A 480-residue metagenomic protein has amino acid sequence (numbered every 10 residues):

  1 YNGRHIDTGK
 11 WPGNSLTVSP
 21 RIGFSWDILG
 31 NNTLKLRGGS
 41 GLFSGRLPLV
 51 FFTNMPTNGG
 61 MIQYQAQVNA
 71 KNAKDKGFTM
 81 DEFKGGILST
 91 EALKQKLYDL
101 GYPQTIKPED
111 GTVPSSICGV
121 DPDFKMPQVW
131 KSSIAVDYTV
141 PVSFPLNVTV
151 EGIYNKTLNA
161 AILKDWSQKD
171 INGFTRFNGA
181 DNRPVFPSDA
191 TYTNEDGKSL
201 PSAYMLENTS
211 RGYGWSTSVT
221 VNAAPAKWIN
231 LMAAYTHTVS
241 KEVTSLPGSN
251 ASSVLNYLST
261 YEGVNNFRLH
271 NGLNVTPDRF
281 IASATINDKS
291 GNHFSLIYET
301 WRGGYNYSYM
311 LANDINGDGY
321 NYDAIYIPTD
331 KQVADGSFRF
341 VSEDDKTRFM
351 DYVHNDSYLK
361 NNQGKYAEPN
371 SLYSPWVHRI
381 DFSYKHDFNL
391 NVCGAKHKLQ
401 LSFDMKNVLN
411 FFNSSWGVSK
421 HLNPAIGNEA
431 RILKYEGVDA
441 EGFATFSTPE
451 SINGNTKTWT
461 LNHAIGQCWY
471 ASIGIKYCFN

Functional and structural regions predicted by a protein language model:
Y1, G38-L42, V150-Y154, A233-H237 (+4 more regions): Transmembrane beta-barrel strands of outer-membrane/channel proteins
N2-M205, P375, C393, P449-N453: Solvent-exposed loop/turn elements at secondary-structure boundaries
N14-V18, Q128-W130, Y213-W215, T276-F280 (+3 more regions): Residues that define the transmembrane beta-barrel architecture of outer-membrane proteins
I22-W26, I134-Y138, V219-A223, A233 (+5 more regions): Residues on the lipid-exposed face of transmembrane beta-strands in outer-membrane beta-barrel proteins
I28-L34, P141-P145, W228, K289-F294 (+2 more regions): Short loop/turn motifs that connect adjacent beta-strands in outer-membrane beta-barrel proteins
L100-I106, G291-C393, Q400, A425-H463: Extracytoplasmic gating/loop element in the C-terminal half of outer-membrane beta-barrel translocons and assembly
T149-S308: Gram-negative outer-membrane beta-barrel transporters
I465-N480: Outer-membrane beta-barrel "beta-signal"
